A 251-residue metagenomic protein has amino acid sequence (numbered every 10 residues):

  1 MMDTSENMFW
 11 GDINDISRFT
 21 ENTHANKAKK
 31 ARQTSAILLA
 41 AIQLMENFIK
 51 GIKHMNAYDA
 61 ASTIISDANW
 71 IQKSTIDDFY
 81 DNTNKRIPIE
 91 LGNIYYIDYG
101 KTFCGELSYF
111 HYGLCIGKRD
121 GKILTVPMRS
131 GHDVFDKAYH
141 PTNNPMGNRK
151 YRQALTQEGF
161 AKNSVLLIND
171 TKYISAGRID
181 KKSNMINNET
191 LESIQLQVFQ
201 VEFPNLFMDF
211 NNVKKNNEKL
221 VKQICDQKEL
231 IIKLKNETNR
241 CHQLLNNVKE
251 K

Functional and structural regions predicted by a protein language model:
M1-F79, I87, P141-K251: C-terminal terminal-subdomain/extension
L91-G92: Loop/turn positions that initiate beta-strands
G100-G105: Short, charged beta-turn/beta-strand-edge "cap" motif at the junction between a beta-strand and an adjacent loop
E106-L155: Compact nucleic-acid interaction/catalytic patches
